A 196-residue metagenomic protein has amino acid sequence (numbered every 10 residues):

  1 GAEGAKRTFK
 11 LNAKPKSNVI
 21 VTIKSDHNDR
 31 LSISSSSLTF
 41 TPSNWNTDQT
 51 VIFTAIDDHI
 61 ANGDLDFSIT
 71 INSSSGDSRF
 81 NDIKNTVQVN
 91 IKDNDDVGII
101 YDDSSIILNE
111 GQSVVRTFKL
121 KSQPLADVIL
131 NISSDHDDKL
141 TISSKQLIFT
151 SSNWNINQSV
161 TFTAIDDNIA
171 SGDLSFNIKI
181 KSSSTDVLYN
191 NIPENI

Functional and structural regions predicted by a protein language model:
G1-I196: Short boundary segments that mark the start of a structured unit
